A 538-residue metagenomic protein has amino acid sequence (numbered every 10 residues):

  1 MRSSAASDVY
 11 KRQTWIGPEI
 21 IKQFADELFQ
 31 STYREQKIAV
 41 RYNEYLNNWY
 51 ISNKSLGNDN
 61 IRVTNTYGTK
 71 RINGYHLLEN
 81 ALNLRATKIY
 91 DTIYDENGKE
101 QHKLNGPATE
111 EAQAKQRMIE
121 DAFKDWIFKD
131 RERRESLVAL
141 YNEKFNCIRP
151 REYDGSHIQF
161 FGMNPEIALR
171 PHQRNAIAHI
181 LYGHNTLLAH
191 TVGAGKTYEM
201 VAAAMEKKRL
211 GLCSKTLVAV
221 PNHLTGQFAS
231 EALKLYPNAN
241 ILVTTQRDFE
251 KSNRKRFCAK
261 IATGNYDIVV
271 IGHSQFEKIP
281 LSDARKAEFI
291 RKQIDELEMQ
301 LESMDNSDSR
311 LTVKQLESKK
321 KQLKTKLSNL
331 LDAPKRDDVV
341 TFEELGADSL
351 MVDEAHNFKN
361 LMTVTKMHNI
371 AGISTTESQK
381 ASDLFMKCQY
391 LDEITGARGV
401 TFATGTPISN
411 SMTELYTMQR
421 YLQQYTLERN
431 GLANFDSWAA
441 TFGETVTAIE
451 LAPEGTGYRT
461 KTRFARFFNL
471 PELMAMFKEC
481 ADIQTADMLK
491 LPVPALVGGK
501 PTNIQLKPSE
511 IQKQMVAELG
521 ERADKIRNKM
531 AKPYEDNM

Functional and structural regions predicted by a protein language model:
M1-A6, Y10: Single conserved hydrophobic/aromatic residue that forms the stacking wall/gate of nucleotide- or nucleobase-binding
G98-E152: Interdomain "pre-motor" coupling segment immediately N-terminal to P-loop NTPase/helicase cores
I148-A189: Conserved pre-motif I regulatory segment
A178-H184, A194-L212, K387-D392, L422: Walker A/P-loop NTP-binding motif
G183-L188, S214, D267, R398-G399: Pre-Walker A (Motif I) flank of P-loop NTPase domains
V192, E199-S230, N238-A239, I394-R398: Conserved SF1/SF2 helicase motif Ia
L224-F249, K260-T263, L422-T426: Conserved helix-turn-beta segment of the N-terminal RecA-like "Helicase ATP-binding" lobe in SF1/SF2 helicases
R254-L301, S307, L311, Q315-S349 (+3 more regions): Inter-lobe coupling linker of SF2 helicases/translocases
